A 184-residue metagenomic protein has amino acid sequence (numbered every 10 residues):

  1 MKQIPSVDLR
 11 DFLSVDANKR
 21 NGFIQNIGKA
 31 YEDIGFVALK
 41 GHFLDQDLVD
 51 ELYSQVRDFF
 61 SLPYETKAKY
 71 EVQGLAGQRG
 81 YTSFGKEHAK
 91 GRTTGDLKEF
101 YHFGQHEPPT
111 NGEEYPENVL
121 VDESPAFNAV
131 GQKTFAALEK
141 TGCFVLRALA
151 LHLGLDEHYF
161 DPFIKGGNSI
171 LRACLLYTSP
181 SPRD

Functional and structural regions predicted by a protein language model:
K2, S6, D11-E32, K40-E114 (+1 more regions): Fe(II)/2-oxoglutarate oxygenase catalytic core
A38-G41, R172: A structural signal for short, well-ordered beta-strand segments and their strand-loop junctions that often border
E117-N118: Short acidic, low-complexity segments enriched in Ser/Thr/Gly/Pro
D122: Active-site-proximal, glycine-rich beta->alpha crossover segments in alpha/beta enzymes that shape flexible
K165-L176: Alpha-helical scaffold segments that mediate packing/assembly in large oligomeric complexes
Y177-D184: Conserved small/polar residues in nucleotide/adenosyl-binding loops
